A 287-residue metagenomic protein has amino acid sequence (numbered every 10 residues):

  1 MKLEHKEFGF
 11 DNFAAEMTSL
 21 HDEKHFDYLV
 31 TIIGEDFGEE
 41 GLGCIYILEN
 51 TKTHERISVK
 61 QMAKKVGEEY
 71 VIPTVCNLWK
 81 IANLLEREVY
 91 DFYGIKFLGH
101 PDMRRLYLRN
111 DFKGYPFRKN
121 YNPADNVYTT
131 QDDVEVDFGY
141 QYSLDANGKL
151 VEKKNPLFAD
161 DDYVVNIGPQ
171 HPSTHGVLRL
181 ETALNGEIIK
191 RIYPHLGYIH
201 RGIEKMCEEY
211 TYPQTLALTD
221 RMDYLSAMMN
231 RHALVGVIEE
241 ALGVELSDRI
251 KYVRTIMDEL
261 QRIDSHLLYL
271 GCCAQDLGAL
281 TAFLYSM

Functional and structural regions predicted by a protein language model:
M1-I188: Terminal low-complexity/charged segments
N110-P116, N122-P169, T174-M287: Catalytic cofactor-binding cores of redox enzymes
